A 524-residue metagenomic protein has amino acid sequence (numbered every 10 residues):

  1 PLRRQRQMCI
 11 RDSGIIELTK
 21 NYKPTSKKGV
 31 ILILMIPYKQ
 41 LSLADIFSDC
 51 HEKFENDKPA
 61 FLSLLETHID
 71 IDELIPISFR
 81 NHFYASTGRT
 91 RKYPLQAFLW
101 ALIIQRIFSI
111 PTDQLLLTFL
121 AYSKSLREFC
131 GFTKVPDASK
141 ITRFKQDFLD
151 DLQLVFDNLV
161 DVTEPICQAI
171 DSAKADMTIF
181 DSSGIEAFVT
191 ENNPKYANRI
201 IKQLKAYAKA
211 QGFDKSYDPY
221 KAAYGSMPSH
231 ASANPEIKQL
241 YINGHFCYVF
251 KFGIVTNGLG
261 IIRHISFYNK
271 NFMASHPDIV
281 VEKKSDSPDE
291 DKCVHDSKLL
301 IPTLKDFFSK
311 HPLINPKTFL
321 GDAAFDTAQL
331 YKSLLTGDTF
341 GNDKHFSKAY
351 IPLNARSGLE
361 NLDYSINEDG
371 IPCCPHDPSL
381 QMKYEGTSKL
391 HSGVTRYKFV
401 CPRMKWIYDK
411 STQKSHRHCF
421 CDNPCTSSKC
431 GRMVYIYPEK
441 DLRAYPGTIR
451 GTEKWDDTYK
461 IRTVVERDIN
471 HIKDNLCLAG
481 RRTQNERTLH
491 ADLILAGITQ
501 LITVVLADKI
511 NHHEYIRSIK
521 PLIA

Functional and structural regions predicted by a protein language model:
P1-S13: Single conserved hydrophobic/aromatic residue that forms the stacking wall/gate of nucleotide- or nucleobase-binding
G14-F79, I510-A524: Charged, often Cys/His-bearing segments associated with DNA-binding zinc-finger transcription factors
L62-F108: Basic, short loop/linker segments at the boundary and entry of helix-turn-helix/winged-helix-like folds
I69, L120-A121, D363-V400, P438 (+1 more regions): Short amphipathic alpha-helical "interface-anchor" segments enriched in bulky aromatics
C130-D147: Major-groove recognition helix of helix-turn-helix-like DNA-binding domains
R143, D147-F319, A323, A328-D343: Polybasic low-complexity intrinsically disordered regions
D289-E290, D296-D409: An internal, acidic/charged active-site-proximal segment that coordinates divalent cations and/or engages
D457-A524: Basic, amphipathic alpha-helical segments enriched in Lys/Arg and hydrophobic/aromatic residues
